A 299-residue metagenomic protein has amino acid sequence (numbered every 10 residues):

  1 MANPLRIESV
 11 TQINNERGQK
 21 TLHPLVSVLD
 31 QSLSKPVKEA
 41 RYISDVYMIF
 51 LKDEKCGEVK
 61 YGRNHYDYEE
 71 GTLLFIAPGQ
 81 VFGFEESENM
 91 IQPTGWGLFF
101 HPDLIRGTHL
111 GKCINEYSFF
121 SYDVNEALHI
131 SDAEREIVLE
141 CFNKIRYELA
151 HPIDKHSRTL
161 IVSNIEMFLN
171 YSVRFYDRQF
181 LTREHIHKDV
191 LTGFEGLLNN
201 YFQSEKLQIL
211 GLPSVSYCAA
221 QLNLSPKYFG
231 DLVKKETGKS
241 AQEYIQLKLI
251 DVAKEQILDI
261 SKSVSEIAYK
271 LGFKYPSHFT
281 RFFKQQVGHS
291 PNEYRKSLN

Functional and structural regions predicted by a protein language model:
M1-D67: Generic protein-terminus/edge-of-domain signal
Y68-F82, F99-P102: Conserved metal-binding segment of the jelly-roll/cupin
G71, F229, H278-F279, F283: Short hydrophobic/aromatic patch on the recognition helix
S87-I153: A hydrophobic/aromatic-rich effector-binding and dimerization subdomain of bacterial HTH-type transcriptional regulators
E136-N199: An amphipathic alpha-helical interaction segment
V162, E184-L222, E243-K262: A short, Lys/Arg-enriched amphipathic alpha-helix from helix-turn-helix/homeodomain DNA-binding modules
K235-K274, K296-N299: Terminal helix-turn-helix DNA-binding modules in bacterial transcription factors
T280-N299: …primarily DNA-binding HTH/wHTH and HhH modules…
